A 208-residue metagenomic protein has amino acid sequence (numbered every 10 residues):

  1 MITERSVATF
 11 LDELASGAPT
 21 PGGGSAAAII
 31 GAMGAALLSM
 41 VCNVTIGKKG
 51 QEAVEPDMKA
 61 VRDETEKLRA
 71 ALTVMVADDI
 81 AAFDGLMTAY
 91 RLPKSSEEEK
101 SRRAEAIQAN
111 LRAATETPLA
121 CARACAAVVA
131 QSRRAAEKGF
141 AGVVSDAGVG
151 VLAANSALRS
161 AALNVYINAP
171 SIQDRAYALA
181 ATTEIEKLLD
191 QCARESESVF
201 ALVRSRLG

Functional and structural regions predicted by a protein language model:
I2-P21: Short, hydrophobic/aliphatic alpha-helical segments
I2-R5, A120, Y166-N168, R175: Polytopic transmembrane helical bundles with strong interfacial aromatic enrichment
S16-S39, V143-A161: Conserved phosphate/anionic-ligand binding catalytic regions in large, soluble enzymes, centered on
I29-M33, V61, L68-M75, A114-A124 (+6 more regions): Amphipathic alpha-helix face/heptad-repeat signature
M40-E52: Transmembrane signal-anchor/signal-peptide helices with a preference for the extracytoplasmic
K49-T88, L188, E195: A structural-propensity feature for long, helix-poor, extended segments
D79, F83-L152, S156, N168: Amphipathic alpha-helical interface segments
V128-Q131, A135, V143-V203: Preference for long, well-ordered alpha-helical segments
